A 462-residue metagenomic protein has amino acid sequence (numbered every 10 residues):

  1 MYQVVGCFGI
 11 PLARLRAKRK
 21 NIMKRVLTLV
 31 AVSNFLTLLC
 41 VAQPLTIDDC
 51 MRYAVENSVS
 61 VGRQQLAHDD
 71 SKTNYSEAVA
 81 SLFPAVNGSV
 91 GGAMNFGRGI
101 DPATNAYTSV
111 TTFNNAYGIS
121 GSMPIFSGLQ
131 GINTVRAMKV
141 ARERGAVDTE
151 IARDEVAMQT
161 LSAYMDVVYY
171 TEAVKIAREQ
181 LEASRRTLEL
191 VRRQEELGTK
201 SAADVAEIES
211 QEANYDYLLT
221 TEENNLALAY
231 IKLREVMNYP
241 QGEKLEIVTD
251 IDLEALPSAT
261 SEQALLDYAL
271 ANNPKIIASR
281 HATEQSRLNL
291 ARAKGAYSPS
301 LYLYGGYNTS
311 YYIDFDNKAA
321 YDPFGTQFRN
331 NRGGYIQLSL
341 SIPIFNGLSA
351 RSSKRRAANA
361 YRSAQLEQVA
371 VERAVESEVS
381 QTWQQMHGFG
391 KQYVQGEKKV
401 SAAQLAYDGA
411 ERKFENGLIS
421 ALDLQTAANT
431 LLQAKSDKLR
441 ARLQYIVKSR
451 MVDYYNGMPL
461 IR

Functional and structural regions predicted by a protein language model:
M1-M51, V55-S58, L460-R462: Bacterial Sec-dependent N-terminal signal peptides
V41-N87, G91, G97, Q241 (+5 more regions): Bacterial Sec-pathway N-terminal export signals of envelope proteins
Q43-D166, L301, G305, L348-R351: Short flexible linkers and secondary-structure junctions
G62-L66, V79-A80, T111, I125-R153 (+7 more regions): Sec/SRP-type N-terminal targeting helices
L66, N214-Y239, V400-M458: Short segments within alpha-helical structural elements
S89-M123, D250-S258, A291, Y304-I342 (+1 more regions): Small/polar, glycine/serine/threonine/aspartate-rich low-complexity segments that form flexible
G118-S120, Y164, L266, Q337-S339 (+1 more regions): Membrane-embedded beta-strand positions in outer-membrane beta-barrel channels/transporters
E155-A271, Q385, F389, L431: Periplasmic alpha-helical coiled-coil/stalk elements that build and connect Gram-negative outer-membrane
